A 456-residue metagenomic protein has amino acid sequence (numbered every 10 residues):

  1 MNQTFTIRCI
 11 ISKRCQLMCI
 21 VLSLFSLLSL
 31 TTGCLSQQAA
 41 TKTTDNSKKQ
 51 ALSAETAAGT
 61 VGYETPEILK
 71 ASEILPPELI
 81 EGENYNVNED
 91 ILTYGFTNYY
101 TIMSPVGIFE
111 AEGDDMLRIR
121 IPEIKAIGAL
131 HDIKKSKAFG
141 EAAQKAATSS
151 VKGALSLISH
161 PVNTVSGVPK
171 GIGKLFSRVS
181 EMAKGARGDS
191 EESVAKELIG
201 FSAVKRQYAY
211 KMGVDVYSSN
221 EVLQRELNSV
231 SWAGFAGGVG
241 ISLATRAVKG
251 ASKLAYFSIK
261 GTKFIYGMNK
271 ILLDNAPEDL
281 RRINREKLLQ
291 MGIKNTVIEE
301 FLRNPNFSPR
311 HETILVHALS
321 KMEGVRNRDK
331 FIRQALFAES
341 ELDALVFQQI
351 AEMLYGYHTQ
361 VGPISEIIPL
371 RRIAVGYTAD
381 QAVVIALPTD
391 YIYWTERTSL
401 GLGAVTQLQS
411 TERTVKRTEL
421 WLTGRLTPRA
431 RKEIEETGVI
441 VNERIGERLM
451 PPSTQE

Functional and structural regions predicted by a protein language model:
M1-R14: N-terminal secretory signal peptides that target proteins for export/translocation
C19-L30: Bacterial N-terminal signal peptides
L35-S36: Bacterial signal peptide processing site
Q50-A186: Cationic, glycine-rich low-complexity segments
G173-A195, F257-E300: Membrane-engaging insertion elements
E286-I373: Acidic-basic catalytic patches of nuclease active cores, encompassing PD-(D/E)XK and other metal-cofactor nuclease
L342-A379, R429-E456: Charged, structured surface patches that assemble and position nucleic-acid processing machinery
Q348-R413, T418-L420: Conserved catalytic cores of phosphodiester-cleaving nucleases, focusing on short active-site segments
